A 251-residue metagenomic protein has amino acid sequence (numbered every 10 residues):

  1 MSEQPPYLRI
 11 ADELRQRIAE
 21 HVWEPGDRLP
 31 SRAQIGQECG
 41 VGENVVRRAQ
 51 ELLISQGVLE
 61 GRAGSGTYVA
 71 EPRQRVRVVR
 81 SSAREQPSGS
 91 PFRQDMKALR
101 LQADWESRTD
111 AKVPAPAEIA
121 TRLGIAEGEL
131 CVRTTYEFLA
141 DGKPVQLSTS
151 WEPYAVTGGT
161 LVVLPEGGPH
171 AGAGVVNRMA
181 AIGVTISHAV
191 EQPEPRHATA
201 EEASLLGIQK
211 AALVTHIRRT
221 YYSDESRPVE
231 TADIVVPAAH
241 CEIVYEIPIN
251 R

Functional and structural regions predicted by a protein language model:
S2-R9, E24, Q37-E38, R48-L130 (+4 more regions): HTH-adjacent hinge/linker in prokaryotic transcriptional regulators
R9-D27: Short helix->loop/beta-hairpin flanking segments within DNA-binding domains
D27, E129, S148, A212-L213: Structural motif
D27-R28, A33-Q34: Alpha-helical residues within helix-turn-helix
Q34, E38, L205: Residues within the alpha-helical elements of helix-turn-helix
V41-G42: Short coil turns linking two alpha-helices in DNA-binding domains
V45: Residues in the helix-turn-helix
A126, L139, K143-P144, Y154-R251: C-terminal regulatory/effector modules of DNA-binding transcriptional regulators
